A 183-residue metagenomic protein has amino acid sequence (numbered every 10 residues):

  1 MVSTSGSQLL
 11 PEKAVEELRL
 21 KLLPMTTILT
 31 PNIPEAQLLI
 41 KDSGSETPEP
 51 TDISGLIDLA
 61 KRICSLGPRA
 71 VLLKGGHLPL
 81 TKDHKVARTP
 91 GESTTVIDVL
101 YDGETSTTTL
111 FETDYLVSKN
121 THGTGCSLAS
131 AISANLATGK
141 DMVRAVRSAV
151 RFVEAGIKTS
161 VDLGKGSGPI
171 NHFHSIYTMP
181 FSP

Functional and structural regions predicted by a protein language model:
T4-S5: Conserved beta-loop-beta/alpha segment of the NTase-like Rossmann-fold superfamily that binds/positions NTPs
Q8-T107: Conserved phosphate/ATP/ADP-binding segment of small-molecule kinases
E35, G76-P79, D114-V117, V150-V153: Glycine-rich beta-alpha junction loops
E46, L78-K85, T105-S106, T138 (+2 more regions): C-terminal nucleotide
T107-G123: Short pre-catalytic strand/loop immediately N-terminal to key active-site residues, enriched for Gly-Thr
T108-T109, N135-A149: Phosphate-handling active-site elements
K119-M142: Short, small-residue alpha-helix embedded
V143-P183: Charged C-terminal helix
